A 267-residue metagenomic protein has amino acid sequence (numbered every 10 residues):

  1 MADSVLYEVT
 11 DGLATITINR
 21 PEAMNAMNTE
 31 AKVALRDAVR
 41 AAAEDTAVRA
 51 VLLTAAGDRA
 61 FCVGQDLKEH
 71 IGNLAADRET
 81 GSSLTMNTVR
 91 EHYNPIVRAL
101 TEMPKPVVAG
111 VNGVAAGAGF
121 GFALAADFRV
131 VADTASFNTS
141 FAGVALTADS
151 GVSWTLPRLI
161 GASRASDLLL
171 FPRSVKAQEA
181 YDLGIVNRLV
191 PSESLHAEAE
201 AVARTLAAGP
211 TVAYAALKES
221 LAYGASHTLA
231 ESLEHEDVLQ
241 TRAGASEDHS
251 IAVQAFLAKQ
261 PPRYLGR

Functional and structural regions predicted by a protein language model:
M1-D58, G72: Conserved CoA-thioester-binding segment of acyl-CoA-metabolizing enzymes
Y7-E8, L74-D77, G209-T211: Hydrophobic/basic alpha-helical segments enriched in Actinobacteria
I16, R20, A34-L35, L53 (+7 more regions): Terminal peptide-recognition signature
A31-A34, H92, L195, E236: Hydrophobic alpha-helical membrane-association signature
A55-I96, A115, G143-A145, T228: Glycine- (often His-adjacent) and acidic-residue-rich active-site loop that binds/positions the CoA thioester
R98-Y214, V238-Q254, A258-Q260, R267: Crotonase-fold acyl-CoA enzyme core
K218-H227: Short, charged, surface-exposed hinge/linker loops at domain edges that act as mobile lids or interdomain connectors
